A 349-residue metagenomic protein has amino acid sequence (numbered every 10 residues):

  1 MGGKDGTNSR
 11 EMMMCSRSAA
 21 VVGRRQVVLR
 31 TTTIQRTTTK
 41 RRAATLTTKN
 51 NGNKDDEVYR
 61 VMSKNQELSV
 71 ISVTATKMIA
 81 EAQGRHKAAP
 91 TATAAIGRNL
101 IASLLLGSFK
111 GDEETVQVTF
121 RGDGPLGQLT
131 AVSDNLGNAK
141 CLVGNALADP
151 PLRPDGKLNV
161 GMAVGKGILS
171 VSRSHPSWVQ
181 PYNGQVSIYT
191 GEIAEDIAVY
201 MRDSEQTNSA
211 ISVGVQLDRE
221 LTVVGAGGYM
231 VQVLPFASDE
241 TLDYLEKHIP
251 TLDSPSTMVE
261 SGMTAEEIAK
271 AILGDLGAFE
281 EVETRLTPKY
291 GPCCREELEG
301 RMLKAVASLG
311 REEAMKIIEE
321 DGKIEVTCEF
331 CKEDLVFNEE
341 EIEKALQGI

Functional and structural regions predicted by a protein language model:
M1-T31: N-terminal chloroplast transit peptides
G3-T7, R24, K166-I168, K323 (+1 more regions): Intrinsically disordered, low-complexity regions
M14-C15, L29-K54: N-terminal mitochondrial targeting presequences
S18-A19, R42-A43, M162: Residue-level detector of intrinsically disordered, flexible termini and proteolytic processing junctions
K49-L286: Interaction interfaces in information-processing and related assembly proteins
K247-I349: Cys/His-clustered metal-coordination modules, chiefly Zn-binding fingers
